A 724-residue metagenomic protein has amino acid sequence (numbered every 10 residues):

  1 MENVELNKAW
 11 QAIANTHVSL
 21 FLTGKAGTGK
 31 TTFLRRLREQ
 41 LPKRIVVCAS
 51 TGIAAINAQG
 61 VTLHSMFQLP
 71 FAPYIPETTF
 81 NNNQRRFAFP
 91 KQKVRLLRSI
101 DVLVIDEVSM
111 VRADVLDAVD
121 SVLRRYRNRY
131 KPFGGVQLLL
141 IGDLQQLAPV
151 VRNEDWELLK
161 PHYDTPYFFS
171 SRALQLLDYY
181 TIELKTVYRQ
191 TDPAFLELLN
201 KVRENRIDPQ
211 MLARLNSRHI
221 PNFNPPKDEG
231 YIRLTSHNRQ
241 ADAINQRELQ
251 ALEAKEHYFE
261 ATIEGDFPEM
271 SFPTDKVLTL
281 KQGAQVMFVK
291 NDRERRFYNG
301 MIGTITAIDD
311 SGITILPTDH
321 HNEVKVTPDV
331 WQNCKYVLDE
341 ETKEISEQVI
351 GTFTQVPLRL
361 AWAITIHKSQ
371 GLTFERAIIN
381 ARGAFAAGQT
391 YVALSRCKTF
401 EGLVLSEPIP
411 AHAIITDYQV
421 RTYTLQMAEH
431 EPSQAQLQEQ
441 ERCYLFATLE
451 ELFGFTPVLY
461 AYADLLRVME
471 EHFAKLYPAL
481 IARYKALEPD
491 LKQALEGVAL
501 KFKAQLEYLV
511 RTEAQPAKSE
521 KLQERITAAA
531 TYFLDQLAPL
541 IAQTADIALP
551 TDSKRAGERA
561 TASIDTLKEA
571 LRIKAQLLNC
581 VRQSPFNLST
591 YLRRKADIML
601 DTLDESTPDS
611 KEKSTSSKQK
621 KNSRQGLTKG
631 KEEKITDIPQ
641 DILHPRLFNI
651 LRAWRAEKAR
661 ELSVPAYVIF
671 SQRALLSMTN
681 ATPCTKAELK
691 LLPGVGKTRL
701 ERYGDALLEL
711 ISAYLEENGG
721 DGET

Functional and structural regions predicted by a protein language model:
M1-N622: Conserved ATP-binding/catalytic motifs of P-loop helicase motor domains
E323, T685-K686, E716-G720: Short, charged/polar, Gly/Pro-enriched secondary-structure boundary elements
K629-C684: C-terminal accessory/binding modules appended to enzymatic or scaffolding proteins
L689: Conserved phosphate/oxyanion-binding catalytic-loop motifs
P693-G696: Small-residue hinge/turn detector
T698-A706: Short arginine-rich
A706-N718: Short, solvent-exposed alpha-helical "recognition" segments
